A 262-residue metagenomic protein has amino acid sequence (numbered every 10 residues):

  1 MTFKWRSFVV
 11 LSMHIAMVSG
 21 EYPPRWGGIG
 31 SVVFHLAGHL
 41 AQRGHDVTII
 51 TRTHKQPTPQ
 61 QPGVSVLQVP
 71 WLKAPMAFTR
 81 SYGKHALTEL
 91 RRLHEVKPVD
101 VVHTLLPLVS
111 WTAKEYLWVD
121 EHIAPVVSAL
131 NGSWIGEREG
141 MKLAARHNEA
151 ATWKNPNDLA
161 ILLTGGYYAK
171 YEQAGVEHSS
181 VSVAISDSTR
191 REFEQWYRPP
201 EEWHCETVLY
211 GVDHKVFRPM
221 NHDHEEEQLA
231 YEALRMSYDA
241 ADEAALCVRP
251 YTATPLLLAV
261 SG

Functional and structural regions predicted by a protein language model:
F3-Q56, P62, E95-K97, H122: N-terminal subdomain of nucleotide-sugar transferases
I15, V101, L117-P156, V183 (+1 more regions): Active-site proximal beta-strand in glycosyltransferases
V18-G20, I185, V208-G211, V248-P250 (+1 more regions): Short hydrophobic "strand-cap" motifs at the C-terminus of beta-strands
T53, S188, G211: Carbohydrate-associated surface elements
G63-H94, W153-T164: A short, charged, and often flexible helix/loop element on the N-terminal side of the glycosyltransferase catalytic
T104-S110, L130: Short His-centered aromatic/hydrophobic patch
A150-S182: Membrane-proximal helix-turn-helix segments that form the acceptor-binding/catalytic region of lipid-linked
E194, G211-A241: Acidic anion/phosphate-binding donor-loop and adjacent secondary structure in glycosyltransferase catalytic cores
